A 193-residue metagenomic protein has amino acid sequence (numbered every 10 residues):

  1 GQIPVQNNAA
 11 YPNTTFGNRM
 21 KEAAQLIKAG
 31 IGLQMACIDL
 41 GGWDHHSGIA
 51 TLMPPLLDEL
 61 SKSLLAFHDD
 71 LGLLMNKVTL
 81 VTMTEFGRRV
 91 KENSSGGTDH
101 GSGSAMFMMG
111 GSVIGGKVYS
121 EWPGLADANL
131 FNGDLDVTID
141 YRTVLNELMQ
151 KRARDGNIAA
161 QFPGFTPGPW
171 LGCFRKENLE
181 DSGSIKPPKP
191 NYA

Functional and structural regions predicted by a protein language model:
G1-I185: Ligand-binding pockets and gating/stacking loops
P188-N191: Short, intrinsically disordered C-terminal tails of secreted or membrane-associated proteins
